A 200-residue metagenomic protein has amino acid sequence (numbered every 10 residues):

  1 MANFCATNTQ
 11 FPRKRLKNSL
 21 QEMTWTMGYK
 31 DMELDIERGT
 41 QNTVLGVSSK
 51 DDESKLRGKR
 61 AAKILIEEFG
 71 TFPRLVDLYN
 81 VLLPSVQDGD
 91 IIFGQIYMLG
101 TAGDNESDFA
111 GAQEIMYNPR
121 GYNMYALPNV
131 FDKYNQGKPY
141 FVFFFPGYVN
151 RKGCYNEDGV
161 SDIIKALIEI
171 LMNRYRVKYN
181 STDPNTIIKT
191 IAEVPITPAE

Functional and structural regions predicted by a protein language model:
M1-L16: Conserved helix-turn-beta segment of the N-terminal RecA-like "Helicase ATP-binding" lobe in SF1/SF2 helicases
L16-M23: A short, compositionally biased
Q21, Y29-D35, G39-V47, D52 (+3 more regions): Conserved P-loop NTPase catalytic core
R57-K59, I91-I92: Short glycine/proline-enriched turns and hinge-like loops at secondary-structure junctions
L65-T71: Walker B catalytic acidic pair
R74-F93: Short, conserved "post-DEAD/DEAH" coupling segment immediately C-terminal to helicase motif II within the SF2/RecA-like
